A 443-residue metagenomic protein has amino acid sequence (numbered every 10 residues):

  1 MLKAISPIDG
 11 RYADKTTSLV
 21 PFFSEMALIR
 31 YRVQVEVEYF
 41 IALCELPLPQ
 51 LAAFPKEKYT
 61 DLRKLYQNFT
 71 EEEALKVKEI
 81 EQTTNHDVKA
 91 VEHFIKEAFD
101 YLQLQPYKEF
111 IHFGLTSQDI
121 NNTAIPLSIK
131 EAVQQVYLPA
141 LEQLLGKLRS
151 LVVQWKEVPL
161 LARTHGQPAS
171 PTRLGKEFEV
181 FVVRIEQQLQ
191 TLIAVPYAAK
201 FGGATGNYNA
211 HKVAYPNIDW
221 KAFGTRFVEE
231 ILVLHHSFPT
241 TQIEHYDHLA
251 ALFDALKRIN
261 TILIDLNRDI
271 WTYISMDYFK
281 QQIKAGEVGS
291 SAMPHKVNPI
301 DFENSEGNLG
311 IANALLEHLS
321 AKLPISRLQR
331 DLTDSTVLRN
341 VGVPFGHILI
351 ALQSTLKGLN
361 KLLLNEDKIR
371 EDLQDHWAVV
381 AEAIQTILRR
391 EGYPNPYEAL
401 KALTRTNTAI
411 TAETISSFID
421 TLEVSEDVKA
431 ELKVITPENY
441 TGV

Functional and structural regions predicted by a protein language model:
M1-R30, V35, E57, I80-N85 (+3 more regions): Glycine-rich cofactor/substrate-binding loops
M1-Y208, Y215-R226, G289, F302-N304 (+4 more regions): A helix-coil-helix interface module used to build multimeric assemblies and to scaffold catalytic/cofactor sites
S117-I120, H165-K176, H211-I218, P239-A250 (+7 more regions): Alpha-helix capping and helix-loop boundary segments enriched in small/acidic/polar residues
K130-L138, E142-L145, E179-V182, E186 (+6 more regions): Short amphipathic alpha-helical segments with heptad-repeat character
L192-F201, I270-Q281, I410: Short conserved catalytic/interaction loops centered on acidic-Pro-aromatic/His motifs
Y215-N308: Acidic, glycine-rich loop-and-beta core segments that form the ion-binding/anion-interacting portion of active sites
